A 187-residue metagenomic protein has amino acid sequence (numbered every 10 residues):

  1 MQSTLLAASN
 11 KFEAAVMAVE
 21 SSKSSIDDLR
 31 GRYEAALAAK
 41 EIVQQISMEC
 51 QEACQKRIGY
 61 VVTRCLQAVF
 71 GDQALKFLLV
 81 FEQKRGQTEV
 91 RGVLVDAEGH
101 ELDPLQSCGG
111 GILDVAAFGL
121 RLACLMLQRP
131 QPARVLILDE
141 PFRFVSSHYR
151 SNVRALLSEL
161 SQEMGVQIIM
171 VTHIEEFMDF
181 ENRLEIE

Functional and structural regions predicted by a protein language model:
M1-M17: Extended, EK/Q-rich alpha-helical coiled-coil segments that serve as long dimerization/scaffolding arms in large
M17-L78: Charged, surface-exposed helical/loop "interaction arms" that form contiguous linear patches used for dimerization
G71, C108, M126-Q131, E159-M164 (+1 more regions): Conserved catalytic network of the ASCE P-loop NTPase/AAA+ motor domain
D72-L94: Long, charged, glycine-rich C-terminal linkers/tails
G110-V135: GG-anchored amphipathic helix commonly corresponding to the ABC/SMC/Rad50 NBD signature/C-loop
Q131-A133, R143-L156: Conserved D-loop/post-Walker B switch-helix segment of ABC ATPase nucleotide-binding domains
D139-P141: Walker B catalytic acidic pair
S151-E187: C-terminal lobe/lid and adjacent interdomain/linker elements of RecA-like ASCE P-loop ATPase modules
